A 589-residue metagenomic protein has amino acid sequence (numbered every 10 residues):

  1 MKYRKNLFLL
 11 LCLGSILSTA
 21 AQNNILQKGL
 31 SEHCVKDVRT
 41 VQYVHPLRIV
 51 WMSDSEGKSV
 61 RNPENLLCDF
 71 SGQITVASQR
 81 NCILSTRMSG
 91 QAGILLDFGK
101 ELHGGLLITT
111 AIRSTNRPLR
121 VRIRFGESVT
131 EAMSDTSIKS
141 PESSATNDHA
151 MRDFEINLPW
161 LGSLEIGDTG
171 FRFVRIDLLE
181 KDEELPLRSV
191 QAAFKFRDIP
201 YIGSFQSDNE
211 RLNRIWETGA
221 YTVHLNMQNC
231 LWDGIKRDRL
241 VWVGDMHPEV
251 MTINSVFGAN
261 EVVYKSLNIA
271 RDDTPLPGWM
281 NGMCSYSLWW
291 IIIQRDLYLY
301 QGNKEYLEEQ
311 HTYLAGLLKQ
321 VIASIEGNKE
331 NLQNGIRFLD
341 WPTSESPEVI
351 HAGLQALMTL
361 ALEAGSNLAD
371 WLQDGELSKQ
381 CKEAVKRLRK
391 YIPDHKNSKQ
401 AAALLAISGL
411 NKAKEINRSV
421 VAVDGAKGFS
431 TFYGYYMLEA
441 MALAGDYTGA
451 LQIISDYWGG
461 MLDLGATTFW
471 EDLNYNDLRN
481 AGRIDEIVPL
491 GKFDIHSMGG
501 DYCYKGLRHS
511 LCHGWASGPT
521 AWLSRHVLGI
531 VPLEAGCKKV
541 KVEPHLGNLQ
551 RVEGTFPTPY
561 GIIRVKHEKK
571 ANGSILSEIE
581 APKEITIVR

Functional and structural regions predicted by a protein language model:
M1-N23: Bacterial Sec-dependent N-terminal signal peptides
Q22-N229, D245, E261-V263, E305 (+1 more regions): Extracellular/oxidizing-compartment recognition motifs
N24-I25, W51, S55-S59, E383 (+1 more regions): Non-catalytic C-terminal accessory modules of carbohydrate-active enzymes
A132, F173, E184-T218, V223-L225 (+11 more regions): Active-site acid/base region of carbohydrate-active enzymes
D273, P393-H395, S419-F429, D456-D463: Solenoid-like repeat scaffolds
G278, L299, K304, R337-I350 (+6 more regions): Short beta-alpha connecting loops at secondary-structure transitions that line or flank enzyme active sites
K396-A401, G428-G434, K570: Generic helix N-cap/helix-start motif at coil->alpha-helix transitions
